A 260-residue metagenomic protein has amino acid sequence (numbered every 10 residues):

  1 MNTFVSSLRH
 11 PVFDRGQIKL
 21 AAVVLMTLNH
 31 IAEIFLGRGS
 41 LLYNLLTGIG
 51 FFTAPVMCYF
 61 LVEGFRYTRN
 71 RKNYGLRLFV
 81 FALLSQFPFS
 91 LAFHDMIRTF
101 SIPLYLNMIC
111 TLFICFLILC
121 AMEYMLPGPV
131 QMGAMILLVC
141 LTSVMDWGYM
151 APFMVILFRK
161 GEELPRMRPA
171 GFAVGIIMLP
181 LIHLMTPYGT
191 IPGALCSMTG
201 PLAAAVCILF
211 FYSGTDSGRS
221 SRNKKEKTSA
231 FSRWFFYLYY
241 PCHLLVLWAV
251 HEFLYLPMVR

Functional and structural regions predicted by a protein language model:
M1-R260: Alpha-helical transmembrane segments and their immediate juxtamembrane cytosolic regions
